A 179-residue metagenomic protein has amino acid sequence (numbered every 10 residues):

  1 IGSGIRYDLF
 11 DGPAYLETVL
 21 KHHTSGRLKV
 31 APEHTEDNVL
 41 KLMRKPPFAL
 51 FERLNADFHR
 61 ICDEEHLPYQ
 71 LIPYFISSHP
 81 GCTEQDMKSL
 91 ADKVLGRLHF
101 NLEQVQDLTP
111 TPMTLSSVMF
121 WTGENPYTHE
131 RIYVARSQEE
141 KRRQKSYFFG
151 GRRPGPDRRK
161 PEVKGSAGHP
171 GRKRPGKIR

Functional and structural regions predicted by a protein language model:
I1-I72, I76-P80: Conserved SAM/AdoMet-binding glycine-rich loop
F10-Y15, S78-R97, L115: Catalytic cores of alpha/beta
H22-S25, G96-L102: Structural alpha-beta junctions
V30, V94, V105: Hydrophobic, well-ordered secondary-structure elements that form the walls of internal hydrophobic environments
E33, F100, G171: Conserved phosphate/anionic-ligand binding catalytic regions in large, soluble enzymes, centered on
A56, R60, S89, K93-L95 (+1 more regions): N-terminal intrinsically disordered, low-complexity, charge/repeat-rich segments that act as generic
Q85, N101-E103, D107-G165: C-terminal accessory regions of radical SAM enzymes
R159-R179: Long, low-complexity, intrinsically disordered segments
